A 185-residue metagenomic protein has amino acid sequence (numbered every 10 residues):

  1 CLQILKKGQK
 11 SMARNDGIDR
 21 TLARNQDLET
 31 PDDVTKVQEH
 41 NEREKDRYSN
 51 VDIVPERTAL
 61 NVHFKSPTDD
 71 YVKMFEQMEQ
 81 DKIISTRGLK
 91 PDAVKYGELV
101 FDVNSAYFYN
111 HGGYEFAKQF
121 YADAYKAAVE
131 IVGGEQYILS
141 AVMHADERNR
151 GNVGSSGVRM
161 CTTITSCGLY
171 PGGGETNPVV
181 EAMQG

Functional and structural regions predicted by a protein language model:
C1-G185: N-terminal nicking endonuclease/strand-transfer module with a His-rich metal-binding environment and a catalytic Tyr
